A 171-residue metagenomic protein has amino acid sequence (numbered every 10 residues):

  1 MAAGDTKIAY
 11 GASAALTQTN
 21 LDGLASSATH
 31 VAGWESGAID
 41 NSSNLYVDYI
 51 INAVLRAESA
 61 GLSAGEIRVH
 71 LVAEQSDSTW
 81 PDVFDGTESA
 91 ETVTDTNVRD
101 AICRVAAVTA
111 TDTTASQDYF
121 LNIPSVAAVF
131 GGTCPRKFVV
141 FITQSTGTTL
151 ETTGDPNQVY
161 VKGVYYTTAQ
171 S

Functional and structural regions predicted by a protein language model:
M1-Q18, C134-K137, I142-S171: C-terminal interaction-tip segments
L16-W34, T113-S116: Solvent-exposed, conformationally flexible loop/turn segments
A28-H30, W34, W80-I102: Tryptophan-centered short beta-strand motifs
T29-E58, L62-A64: Contiguous beta-strand segments within globular domains
N41, S125, I142-S145: Asparagine-centered strand-capping/turn motif at beta-strand->loop junctions
V47-R56, E66-E74, F130-N157: Internal, hydrophobic beta-strand segments that form the core of beta-sheet-rich folds
G65-A90, N157-V164: Extended low-complexity, serine/threonine- and proline-enriched intrinsically disordered segments
V93-G131: Extended, solvent-exposed segments with strong compositional bias
